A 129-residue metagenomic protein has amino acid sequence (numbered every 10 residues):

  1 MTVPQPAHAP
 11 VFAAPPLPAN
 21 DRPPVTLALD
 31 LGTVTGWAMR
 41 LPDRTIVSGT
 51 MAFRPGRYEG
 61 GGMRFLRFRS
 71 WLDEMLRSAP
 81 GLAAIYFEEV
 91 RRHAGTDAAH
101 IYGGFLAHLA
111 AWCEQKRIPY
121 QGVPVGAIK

Functional and structural regions predicted by a protein language model:
M1-K129: Phosphate- and other anionic-substrate recognition elements at nucleic-acid/protein interfaces
